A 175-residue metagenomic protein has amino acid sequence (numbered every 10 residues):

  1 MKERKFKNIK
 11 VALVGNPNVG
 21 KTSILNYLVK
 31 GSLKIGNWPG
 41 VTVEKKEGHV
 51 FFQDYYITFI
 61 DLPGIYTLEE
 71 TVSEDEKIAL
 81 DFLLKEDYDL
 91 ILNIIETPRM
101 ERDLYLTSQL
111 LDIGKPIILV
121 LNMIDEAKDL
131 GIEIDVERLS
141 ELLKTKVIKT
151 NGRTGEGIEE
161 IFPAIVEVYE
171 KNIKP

Functional and structural regions predicted by a protein language model:
M1-L68: Conserved G1/Walker A P-loop phosphate-binding module
S23, Y27, I78, E160 (+1 more regions): Alpha-helical scaffold segments in soluble metabolic enzymes
V29, T67, L83-L84, L111 (+3 more regions): Signal for well-folded cores of large energy- and translation-related assemblies
P39, V43, D75, D87 (+3 more regions): Helical mechanochemical/support elements of P-loop NTPase systems and associated helical scaffolds
G40, G64-Y66, T97-M100, M123-K128 (+1 more regions): Conserved nucleotide-binding/hydrolysis micro-motifs of P-loop NTPases
F51, I78-V147: Conserved C-terminal guanine-recognition region of P-loop GTPase G domains, centered on the G4
L68-K77: Short glycine-rich substrate-engagement loop in P-loop NTPases that contacts/grips substrate
A127-P175: Canonical P-loop GTPase G-domain recognition
